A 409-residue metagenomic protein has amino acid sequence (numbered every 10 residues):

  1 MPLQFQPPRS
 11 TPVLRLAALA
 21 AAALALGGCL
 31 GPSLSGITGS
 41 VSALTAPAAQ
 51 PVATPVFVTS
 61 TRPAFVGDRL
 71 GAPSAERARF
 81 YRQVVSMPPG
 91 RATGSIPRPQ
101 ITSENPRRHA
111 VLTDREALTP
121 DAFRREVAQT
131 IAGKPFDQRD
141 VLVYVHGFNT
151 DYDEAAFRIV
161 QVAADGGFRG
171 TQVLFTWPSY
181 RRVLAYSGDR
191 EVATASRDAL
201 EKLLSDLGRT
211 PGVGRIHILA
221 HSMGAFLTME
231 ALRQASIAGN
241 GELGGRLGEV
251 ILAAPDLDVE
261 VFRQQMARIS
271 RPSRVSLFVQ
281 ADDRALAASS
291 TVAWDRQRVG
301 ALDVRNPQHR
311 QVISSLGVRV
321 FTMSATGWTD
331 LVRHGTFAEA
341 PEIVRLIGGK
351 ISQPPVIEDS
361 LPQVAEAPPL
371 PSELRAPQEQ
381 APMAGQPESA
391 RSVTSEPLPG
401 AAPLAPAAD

Functional and structural regions predicted by a protein language model:
L3-A17: Bacterial N-terminal signal peptides that target proteins for export
A25-G28: C-terminal motif of bacterial Sec signal peptides marking the signal peptidase cleavage site
L30, S35-L118, R125-I131, P135-F136 (+4 more regions): Lipolytic serine-hydrolase domain surface
D140: Alpha/beta-hydrolase fold active-site loops
V143-G147: The conserved beta1-alpha1 loop
T150-A155: Short substrate-entry loop that stabilizes the transition state in hydrolases
L200, A220, G224, T228: Gly/Ala-rich beta-loop-alpha elbow adjacent to hydrolase catalytic centers
